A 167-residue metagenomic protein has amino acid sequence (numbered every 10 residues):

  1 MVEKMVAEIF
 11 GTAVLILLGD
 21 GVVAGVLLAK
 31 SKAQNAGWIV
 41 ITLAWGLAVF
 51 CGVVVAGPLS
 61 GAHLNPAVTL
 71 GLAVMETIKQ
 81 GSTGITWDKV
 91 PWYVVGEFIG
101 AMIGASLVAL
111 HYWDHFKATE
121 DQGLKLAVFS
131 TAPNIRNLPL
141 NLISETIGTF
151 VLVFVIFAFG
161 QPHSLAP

Functional and structural regions predicted by a protein language model:
M1-P167: Membrane-interface helix-loop junctions and terminal tails of multi-pass membrane proteins
